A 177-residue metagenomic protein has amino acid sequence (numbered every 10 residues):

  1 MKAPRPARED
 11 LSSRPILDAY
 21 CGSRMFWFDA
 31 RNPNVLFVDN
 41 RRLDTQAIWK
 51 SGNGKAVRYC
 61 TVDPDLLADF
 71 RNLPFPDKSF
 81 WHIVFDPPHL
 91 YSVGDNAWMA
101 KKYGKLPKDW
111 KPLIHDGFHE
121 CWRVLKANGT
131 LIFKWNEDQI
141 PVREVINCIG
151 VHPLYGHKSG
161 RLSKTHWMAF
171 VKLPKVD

Functional and structural regions predicted by a protein language model:
M1-D177: Class I S-adenosyl-L-methionine-dependent methyltransferase catalytic core
